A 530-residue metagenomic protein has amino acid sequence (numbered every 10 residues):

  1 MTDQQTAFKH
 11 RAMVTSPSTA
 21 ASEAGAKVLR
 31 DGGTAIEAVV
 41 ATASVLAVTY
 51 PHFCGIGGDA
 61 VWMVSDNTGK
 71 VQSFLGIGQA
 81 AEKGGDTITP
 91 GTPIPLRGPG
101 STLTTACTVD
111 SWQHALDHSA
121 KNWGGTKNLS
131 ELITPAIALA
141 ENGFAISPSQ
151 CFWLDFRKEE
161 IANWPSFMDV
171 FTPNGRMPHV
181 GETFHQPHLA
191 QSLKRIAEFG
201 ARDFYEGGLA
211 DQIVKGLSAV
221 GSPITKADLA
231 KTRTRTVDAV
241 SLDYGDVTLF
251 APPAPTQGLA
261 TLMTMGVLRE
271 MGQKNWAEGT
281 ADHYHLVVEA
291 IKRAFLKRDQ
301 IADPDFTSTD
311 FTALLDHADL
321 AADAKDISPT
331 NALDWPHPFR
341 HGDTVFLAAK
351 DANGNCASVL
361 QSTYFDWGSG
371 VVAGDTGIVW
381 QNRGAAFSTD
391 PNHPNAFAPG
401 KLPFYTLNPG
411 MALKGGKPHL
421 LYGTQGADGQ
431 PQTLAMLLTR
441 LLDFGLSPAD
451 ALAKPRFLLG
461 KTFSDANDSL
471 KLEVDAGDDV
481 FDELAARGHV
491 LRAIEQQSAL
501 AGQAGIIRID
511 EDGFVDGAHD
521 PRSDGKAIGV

Functional and structural regions predicted by a protein language model:
M1-K27, G33-G200, F204-E206, D211-T256 (+3 more regions): Noncatalytic scaffold domains of N-terminal-nucleophile
I36-A43, L129-E141, Q212-V214, E278-F295 (+1 more regions): Short, well-structured alpha-helical segments that form the helix of a local strand-helix-strand
V48-S65, K70-S73, P223-T225, N355-L420 (+2 more regions): Active-site rim segments in enzyme catalytic domains, especially the processed small/beta chain of N-terminal
C54-D66, V345-A349, P409-M411, A501-I509 (+1 more regions): Short beta-strand scaffold segments in enzyme catalytic cores
T236, H341-T344, Y405-L407: Short, small/polar residue-rich loop motifs at catalytic or cofactor-binding pockets
F250-G258, T344-A348, L360-V372, G423-P431: Glycine-rich phosphate/pyrophosphate-binding beta-alpha loops
E270-T363, D375-T376, R383: Internal maturation/activation junctions in enzymes
N353, K401, L434, D443-S498: Extended C-terminal subregions enriched in glycine
